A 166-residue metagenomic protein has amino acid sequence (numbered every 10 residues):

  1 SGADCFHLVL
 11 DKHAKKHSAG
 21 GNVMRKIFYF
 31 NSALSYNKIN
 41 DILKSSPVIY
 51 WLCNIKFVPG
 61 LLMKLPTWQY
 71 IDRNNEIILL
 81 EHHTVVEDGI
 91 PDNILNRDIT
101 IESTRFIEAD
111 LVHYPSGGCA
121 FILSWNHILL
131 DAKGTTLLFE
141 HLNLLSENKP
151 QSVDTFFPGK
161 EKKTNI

Functional and structural regions predicted by a protein language model:
S1-I166: Non-catalytic N-terminal regions of enzymes
